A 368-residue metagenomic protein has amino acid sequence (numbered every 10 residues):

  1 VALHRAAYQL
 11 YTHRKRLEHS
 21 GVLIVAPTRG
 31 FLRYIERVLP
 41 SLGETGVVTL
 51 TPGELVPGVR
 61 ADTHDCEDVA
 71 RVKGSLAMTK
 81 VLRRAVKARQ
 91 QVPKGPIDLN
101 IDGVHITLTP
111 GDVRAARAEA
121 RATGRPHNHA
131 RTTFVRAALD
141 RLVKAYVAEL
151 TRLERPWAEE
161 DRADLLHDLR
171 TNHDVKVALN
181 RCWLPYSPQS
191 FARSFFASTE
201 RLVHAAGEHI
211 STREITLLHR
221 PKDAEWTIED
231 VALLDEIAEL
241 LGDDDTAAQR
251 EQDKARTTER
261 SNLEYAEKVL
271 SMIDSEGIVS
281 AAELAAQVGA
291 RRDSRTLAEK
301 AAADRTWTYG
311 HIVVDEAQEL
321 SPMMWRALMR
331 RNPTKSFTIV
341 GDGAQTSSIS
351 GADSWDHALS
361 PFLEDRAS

Functional and structural regions predicted by a protein language model:
L3-K15: Walker A/P-loop NTP-binding motif
Y11-R14, P40, E44-V47, R83 (+7 more regions): Non-catalytic alpha-helical coupling and interface elements of nucleotide-dependent molecular machines and regulators
K15, S20, R29-K73, L241-G242 (+2 more regions): Conserved helicase motor core of SF1/SF2 NTP-dependent helicases
G43-P110, R117-A118, A137-A138: Conserved P-loop NTPase-based nucleic-acid remodeling module centered on helicase motor cores
H105-H311, L320-M324: Conserved helicase NTPase catalytic core signature
